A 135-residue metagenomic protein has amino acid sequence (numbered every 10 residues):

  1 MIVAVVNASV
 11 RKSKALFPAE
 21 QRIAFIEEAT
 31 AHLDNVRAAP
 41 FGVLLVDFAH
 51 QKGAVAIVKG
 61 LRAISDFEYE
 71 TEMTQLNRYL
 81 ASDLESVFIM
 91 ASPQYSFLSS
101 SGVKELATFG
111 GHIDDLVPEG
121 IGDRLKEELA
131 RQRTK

Functional and structural regions predicted by a protein language model:
M1-K135: Nucleotidyltransferase catalytic core that binds NTPs
